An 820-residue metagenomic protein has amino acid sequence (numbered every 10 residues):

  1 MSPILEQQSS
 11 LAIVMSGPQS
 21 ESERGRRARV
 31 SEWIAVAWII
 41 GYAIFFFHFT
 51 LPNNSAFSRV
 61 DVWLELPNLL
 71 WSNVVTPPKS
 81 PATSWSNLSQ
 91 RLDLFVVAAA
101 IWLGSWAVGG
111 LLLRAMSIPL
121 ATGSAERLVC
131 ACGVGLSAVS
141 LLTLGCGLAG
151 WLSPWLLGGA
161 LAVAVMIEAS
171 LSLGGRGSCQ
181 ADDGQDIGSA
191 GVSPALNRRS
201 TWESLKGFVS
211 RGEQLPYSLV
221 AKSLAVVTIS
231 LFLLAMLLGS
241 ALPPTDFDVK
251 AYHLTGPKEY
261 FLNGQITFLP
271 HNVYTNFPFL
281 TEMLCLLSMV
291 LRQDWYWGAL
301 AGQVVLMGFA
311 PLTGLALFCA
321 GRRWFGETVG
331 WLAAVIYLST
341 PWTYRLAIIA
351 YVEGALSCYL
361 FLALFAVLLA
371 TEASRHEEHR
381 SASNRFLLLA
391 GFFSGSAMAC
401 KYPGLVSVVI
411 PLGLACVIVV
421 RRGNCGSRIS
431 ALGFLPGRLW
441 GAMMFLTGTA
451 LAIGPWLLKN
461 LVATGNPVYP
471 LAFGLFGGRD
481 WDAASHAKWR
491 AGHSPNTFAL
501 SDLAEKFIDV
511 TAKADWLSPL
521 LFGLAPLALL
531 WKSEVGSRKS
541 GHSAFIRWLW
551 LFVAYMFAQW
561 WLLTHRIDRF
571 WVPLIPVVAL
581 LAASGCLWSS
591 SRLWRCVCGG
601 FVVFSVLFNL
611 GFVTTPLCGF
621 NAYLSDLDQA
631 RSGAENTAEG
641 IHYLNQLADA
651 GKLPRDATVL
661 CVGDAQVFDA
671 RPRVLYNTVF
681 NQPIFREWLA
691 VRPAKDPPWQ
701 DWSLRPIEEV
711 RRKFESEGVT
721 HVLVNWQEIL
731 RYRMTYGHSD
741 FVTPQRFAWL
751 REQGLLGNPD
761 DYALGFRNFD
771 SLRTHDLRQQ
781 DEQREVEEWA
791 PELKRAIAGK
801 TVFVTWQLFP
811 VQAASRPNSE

Functional and structural regions predicted by a protein language model:
S2-G175, D182-D183, T201, W560 (+1 more regions): Membrane-embedded, hydrophobic transmembrane alpha-helices
Y42, V227-L231, W331-Y337, F392-S394 (+4 more regions): Transmembrane alpha-helix segments characteristic of polytopic inner-membrane glycan-assembly/cell-envelope
G104-G109, L317-F318, C416, E505-S543 (+1 more regions): Hydrophobic, aromatic-rich transmembrane alpha-helices and their immediate juxtamembrane boundary segments
K222-T228, R385-F392, V408-A415, R438 (+5 more regions): Signature aromatic-anchored transmembrane alpha helix within multi-pass, membrane-resident enzymes that catalyze glycan
P244-T255, C598, V602-Q646, A665-A670: Membrane-proximal, lumen/periplasm-facing interface regions of secretory-pathway glyco- and lipid-modifying enzymes
K258, E353-L356, A397-Y402, V406-S407 (+2 more regions): Hydrophobic/aromatic-rich transmembrane helices and adjacent perimembrane loops
T637-Q682, H721-L730: Short periplasmic/luminal acceptor-recognition loop of GT-C membrane glycosyltransferases, typified by
H721-E820: Aromatic/acidic, Gly/Pro-rich catalytic loop(s) in extracytoplasmic/lumenal soluble domains of multi-pass membrane
